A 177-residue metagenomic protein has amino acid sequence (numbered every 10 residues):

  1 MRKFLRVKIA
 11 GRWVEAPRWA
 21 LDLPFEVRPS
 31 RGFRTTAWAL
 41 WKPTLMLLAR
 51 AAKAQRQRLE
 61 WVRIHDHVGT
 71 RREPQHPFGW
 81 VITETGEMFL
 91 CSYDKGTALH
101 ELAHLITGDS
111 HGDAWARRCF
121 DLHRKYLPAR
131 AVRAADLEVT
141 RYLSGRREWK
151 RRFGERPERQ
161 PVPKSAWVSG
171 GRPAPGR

Functional and structural regions predicted by a protein language model:
R2-K3, P175: Acidic/negatively charged segments and metal-coordination signatures
K3-I9: Short acidic-hydrophobic surface loop/beta-edge motif
I9-G11, R18-Y93, G108-R177: Metalloprotease/metallohydrolase-associated module, dominated by Zn2+-dependent proteases
G96-G108: Active-site recognition of the HExxH zinc-binding catalytic motif
